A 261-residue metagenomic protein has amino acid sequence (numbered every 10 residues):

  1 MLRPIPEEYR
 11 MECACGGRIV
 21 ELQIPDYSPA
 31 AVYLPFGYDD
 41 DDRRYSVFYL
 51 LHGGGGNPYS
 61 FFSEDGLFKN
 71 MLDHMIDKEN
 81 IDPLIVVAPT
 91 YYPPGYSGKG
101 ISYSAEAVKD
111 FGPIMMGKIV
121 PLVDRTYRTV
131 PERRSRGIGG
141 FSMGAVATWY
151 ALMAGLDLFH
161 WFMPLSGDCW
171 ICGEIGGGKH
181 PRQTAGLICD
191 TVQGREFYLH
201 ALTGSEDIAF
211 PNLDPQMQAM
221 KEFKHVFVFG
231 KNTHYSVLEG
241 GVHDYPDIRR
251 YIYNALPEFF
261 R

Functional and structural regions predicted by a protein language model:
M1-R261: Non-catalytic cap/lid and distal C-terminal segments of serine-dependent acyl enzymes
